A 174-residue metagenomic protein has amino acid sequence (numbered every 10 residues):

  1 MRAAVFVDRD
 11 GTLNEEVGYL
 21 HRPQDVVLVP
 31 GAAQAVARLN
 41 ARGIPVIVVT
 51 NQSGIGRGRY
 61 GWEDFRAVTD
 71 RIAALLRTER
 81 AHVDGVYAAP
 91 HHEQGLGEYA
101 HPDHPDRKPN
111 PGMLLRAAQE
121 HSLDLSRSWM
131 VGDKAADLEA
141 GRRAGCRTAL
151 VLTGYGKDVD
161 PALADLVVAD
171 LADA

Functional and structural regions predicted by a protein language model:
M1-I47: Active-site neighborhood of HAD-like aspartate-dependent phosphohydrolases
A3, W62-G85, E93-M130, K134-A174: Asp-based, Mg2+/Mn2+-dependent phosphohydrolase catalytic module
V7-R9, T50, V131-D133: Active-site flanking residues adjacent to catalytic metal/cofactor-binding acidic residues
L13-E16, I47, Y87-Y99: Short, basic/glycine-rich phosphate-binding loops at helix/coil junctions that contact nucleotide phosphates
L13-N14, G56, L138: Catalytic P-loop NTPase motifs of RecA-like helicase/translocase cores
V17-H21, G58-R59, G97-H101: Short acidic, glycine/proline-rich loop/turn micro-motifs
P45-N51, D84-A89, L150-V151: Short beta-strand segments at enzyme active-site cores
Q52-F65: A short secondary-structure junction motif
